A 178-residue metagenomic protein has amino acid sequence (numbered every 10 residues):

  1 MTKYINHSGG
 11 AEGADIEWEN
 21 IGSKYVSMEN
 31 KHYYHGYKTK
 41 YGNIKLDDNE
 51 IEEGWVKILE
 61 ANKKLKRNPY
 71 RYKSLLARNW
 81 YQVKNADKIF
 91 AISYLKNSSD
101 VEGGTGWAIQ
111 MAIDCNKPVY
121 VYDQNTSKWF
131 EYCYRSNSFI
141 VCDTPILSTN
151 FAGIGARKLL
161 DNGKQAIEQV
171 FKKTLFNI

Functional and structural regions predicted by a protein language model:
T2-N177: Acidic/glycine-enriched connector segments
